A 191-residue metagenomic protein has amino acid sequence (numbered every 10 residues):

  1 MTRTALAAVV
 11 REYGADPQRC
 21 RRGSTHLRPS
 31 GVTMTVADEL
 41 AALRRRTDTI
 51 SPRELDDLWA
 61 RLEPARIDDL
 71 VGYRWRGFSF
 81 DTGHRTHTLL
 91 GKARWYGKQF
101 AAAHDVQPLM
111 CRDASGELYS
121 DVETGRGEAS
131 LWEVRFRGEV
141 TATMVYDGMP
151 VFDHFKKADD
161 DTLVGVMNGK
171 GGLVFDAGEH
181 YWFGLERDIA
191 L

Functional and structural regions predicted by a protein language model:
T2, L6-S130, D188-L191: Amphipathic/hydrophobic helical signal segments and adjacent flexible N-terminal regions that mediate secretion
V71-Y73, V140, Y181: A generic structural signal for short beta-strands and their flanking turns/coil linkers
G77, A142-G148, G165-G169: Short beta-strand segments that buttress and anchor functional surface loops
T86-L89, H154-K157, V166-N168, A177: A short secondary-structure junction signal
D105-F152, K156-D161: Contiguous, well-ordered beta-strand patches that form the walls/edges of small beta-barrel/beta-sandwich domains
D161-G165, L191: Short, surface-exposed linear segments at secondary-structure transitions and domain or protein termini
G169-L191: Edge beta-strand at a domain terminus
